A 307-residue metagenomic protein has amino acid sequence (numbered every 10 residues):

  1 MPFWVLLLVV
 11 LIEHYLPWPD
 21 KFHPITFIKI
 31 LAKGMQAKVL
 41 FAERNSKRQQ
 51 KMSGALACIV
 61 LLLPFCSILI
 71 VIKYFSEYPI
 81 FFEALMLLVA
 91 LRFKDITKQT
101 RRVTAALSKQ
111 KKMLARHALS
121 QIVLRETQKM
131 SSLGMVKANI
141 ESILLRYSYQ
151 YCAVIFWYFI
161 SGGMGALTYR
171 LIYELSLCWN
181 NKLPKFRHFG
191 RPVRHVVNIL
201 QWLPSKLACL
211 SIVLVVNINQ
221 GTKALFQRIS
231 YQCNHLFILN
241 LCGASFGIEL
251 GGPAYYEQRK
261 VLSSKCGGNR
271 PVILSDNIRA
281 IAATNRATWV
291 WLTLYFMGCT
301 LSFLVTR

Functional and structural regions predicted by a protein language model:
M1-R307: Hydrophobic N-terminal alpha-helices or hydrophobic patches in metabolic proteins across all domains of life
